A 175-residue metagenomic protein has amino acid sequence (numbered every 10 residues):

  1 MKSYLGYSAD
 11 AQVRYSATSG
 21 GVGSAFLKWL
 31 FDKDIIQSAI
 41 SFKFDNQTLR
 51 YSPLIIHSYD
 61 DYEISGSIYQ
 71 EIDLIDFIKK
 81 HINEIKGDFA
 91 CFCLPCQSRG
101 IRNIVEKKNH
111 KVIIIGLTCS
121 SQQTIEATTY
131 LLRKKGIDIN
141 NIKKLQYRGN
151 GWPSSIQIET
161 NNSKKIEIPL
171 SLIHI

Functional and structural regions predicted by a protein language model:
M1-L172: Iron-sulfur-associated redox domains of electron-transfer enzymes in respiratory and anaerobic energy metabolism
